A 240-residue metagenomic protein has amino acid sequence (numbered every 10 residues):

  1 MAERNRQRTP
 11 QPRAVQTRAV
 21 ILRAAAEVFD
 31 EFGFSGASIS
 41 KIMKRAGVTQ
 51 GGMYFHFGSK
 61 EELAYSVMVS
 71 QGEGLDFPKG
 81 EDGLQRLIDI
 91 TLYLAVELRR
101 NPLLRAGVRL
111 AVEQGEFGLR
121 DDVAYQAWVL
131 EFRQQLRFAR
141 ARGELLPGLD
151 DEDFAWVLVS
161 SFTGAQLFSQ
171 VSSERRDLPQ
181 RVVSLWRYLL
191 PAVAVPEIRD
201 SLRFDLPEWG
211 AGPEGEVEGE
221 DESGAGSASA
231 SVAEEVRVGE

Functional and structural regions predicted by a protein language model:
M1-F32, A37-V48, G58-Y65, P78 (+1 more regions): Basic, helix-initiating cap at the start of DNA-binding domains
M1-R13, R199-E240: N-terminal intrinsically disordered/low-complexity leader segments
G51: Key DNA-contact positions within bacterial/archaeal DNA-binding proteins
Y65-S66, Q166: Short, Lys/Arg-enriched C-terminal cap helix and immediately downstream tail that follows
S66, G74-L104, A155: Hydrophobic alpha-helical connector segments
S70-Q71, G107-G115, R203-L206: Short linear capping/connector segments at secondary-structure termini
V96-L145: Short secondary-structure transition hinges
R105-A106, D122, V129, R142-Y188 (+1 more regions): Hydrophobic/aromatic-rich alpha-helical bundle segments in the mid-to-C-terminal region
